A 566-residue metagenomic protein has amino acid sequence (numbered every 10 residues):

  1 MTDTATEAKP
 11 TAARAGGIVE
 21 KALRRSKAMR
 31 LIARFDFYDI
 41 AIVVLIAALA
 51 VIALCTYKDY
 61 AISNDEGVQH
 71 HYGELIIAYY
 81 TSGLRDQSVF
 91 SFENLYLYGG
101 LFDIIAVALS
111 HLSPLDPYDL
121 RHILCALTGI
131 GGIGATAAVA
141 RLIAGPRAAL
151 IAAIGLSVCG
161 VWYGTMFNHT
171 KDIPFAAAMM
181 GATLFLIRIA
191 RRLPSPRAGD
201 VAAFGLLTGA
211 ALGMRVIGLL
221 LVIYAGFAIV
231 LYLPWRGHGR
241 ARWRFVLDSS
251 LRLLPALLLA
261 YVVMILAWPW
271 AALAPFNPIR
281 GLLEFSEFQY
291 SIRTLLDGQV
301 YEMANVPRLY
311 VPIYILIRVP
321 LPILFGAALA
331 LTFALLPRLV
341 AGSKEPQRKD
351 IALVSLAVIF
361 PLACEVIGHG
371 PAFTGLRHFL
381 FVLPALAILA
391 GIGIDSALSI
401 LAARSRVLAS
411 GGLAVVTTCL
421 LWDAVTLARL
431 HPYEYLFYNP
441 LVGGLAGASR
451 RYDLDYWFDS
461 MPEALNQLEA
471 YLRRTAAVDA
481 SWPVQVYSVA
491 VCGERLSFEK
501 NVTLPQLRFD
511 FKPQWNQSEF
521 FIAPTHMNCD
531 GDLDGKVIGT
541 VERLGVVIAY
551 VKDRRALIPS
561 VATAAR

Functional and structural regions predicted by a protein language model:
I40-V44, T136-V158, A177, P194-G199 (+2 more regions): Transmembrane-helix signature of polytopic, membrane-embedded enzymes that assemble or transfer cell-envelope glycans
L54, K58-D59, F102, P269-L273 (+3 more regions): Catalytic lumenal/periplasmic loop and adjoining terminal transmembrane helix of membrane glycan-assembly enzymes
S63, F167-P174: Short acidic/glycine- and proline-prone juxtamembrane loop motifs at membrane-interface regions of multi-pass membrane
Y72-S82, L95-G100, I104, H111-P114 (+4 more regions): Transmembrane-lumen/periplasm boundary regions of multi-pass, lipid-linked membrane glycan transferases
Y96, G100, I104, L112-G134 (+2 more regions): Loop-to-helix entry region of an early transmembrane alpha helix in multi-pass inner-membrane enzymes
I123-I143, G181, F185, L335-L339: Transmembrane-helix motifs of polytopic, lipid-linked glycan transferases
A152-S157, M180, L184, T208 (+1 more regions): Short helix- or helix-capping micro-motifs that position conserved polar/aromatic residues at function-defining sites
A182-V201, A211: Membrane-interface transmembrane helices that cradle and orient dolichyl/undecaprenyl
